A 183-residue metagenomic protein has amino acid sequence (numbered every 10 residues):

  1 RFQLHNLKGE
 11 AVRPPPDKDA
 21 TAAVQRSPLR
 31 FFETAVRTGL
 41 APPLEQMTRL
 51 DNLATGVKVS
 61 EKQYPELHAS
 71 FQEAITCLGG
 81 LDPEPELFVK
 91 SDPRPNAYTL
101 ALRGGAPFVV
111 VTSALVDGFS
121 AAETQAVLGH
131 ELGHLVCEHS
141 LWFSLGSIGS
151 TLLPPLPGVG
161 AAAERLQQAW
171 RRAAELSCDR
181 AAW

Functional and structural regions predicted by a protein language model:
R1-N96, L100, R171: Hydrophobic or amphipathic, alpha-helical segments that drive membrane association/targeting
K62, V110-A126, A169-R172: Short pre-active-site segment immediately N-terminal to the catalytic Zn-binding motif
A69, E73, A126-V127, R180: Short amphipathic alpha-helical coupling elements at transmembrane boundaries
G80, E86-L87, P93-A121, E138: Active-site scaffold of zinc-dependent metalloenzymes
L102-G104, L145-R165: Short, flexible helix-coil linker/hinge segments at the edges of structured domains or between repeats
F119, L128-C137, S177, A181: Active-site His/Glu-centered metal-binding helix of metallohydrolases
L132-T151: Catalytic Zn2+-binding segment of zinc metalloproteases
P155-W183: Metalloprotease/metallohydrolase-associated module, dominated by Zn2+-dependent proteases
